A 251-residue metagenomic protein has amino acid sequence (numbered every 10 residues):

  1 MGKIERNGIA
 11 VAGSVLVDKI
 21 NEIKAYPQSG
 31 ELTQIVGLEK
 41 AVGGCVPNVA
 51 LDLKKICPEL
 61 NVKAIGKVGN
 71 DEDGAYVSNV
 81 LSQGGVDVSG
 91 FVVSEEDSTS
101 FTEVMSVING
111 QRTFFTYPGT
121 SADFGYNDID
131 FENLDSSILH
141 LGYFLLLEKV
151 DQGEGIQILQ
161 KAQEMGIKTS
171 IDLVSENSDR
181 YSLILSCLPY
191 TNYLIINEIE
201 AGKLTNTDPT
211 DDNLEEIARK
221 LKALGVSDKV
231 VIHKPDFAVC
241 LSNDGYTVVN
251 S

Functional and structural regions predicted by a protein language model:
M1-Q83, V249-S251: Glycine-rich phosphate/adenosyl-contacting loop at the front of the ribokinase-like
G2-I20, A75-V93, D97, M105-S251: Ribokinase/PfkB-type carbohydrate-kinase core domain
I35-V36, T102, A201: Long alpha-helical scaffolds
K67, S100-M105: Catalytic-core segment of enzymes that process non-peptidic bonds
